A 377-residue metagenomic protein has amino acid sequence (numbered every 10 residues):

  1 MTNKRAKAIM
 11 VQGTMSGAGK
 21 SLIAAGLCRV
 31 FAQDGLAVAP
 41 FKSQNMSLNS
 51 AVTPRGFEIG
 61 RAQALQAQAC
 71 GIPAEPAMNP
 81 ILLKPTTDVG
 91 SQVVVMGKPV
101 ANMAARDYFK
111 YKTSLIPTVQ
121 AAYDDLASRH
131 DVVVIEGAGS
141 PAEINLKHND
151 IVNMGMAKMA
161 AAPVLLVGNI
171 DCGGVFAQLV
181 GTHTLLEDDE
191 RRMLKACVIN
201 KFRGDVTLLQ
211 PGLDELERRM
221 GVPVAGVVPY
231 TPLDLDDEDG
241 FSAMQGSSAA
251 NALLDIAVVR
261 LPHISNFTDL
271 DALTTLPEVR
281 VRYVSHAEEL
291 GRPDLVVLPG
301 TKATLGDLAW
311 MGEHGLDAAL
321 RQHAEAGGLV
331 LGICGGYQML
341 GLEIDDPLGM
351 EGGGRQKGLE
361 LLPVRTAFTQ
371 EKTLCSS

Functional and structural regions predicted by a protein language model:
T2-L329, D346, Q370-K372: Flexible phosphate-sensing "switch/lid" loops adjacent to ATP/NTP-binding sites across phosphate-transfer
Q66-A67, G204-T207, G341-S377: Pocket-forming structural segment of enzyme catalytic cores
C334-G335: Catalytic nucleophile serine of serine hydrolases, specifically the conserved "nucleophile elbow" pentapeptide
Q338: Glycine-rich SAM-binding Motif I of class I
